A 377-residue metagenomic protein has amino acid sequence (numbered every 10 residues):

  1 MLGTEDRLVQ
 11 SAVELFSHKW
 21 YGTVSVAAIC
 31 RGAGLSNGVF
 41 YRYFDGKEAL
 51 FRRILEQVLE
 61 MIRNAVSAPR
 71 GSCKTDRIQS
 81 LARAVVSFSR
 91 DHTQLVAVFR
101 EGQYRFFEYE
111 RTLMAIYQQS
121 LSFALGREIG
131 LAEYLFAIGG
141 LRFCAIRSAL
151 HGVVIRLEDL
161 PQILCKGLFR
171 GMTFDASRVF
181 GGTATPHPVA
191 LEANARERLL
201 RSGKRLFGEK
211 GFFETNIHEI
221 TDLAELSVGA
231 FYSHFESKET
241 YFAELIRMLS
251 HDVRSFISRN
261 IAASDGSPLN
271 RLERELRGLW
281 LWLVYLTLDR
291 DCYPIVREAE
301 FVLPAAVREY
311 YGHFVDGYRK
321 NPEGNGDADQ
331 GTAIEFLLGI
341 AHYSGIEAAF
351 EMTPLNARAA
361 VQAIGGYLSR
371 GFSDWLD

Functional and structural regions predicted by a protein language model:
M1-K19, V26-G32, A49, R178-K210 (+2 more regions): Basic, helix-initiating cap at the start of DNA-binding domains
V24, I62, A82-F88, L95-R100 (+7 more regions): Short, structured motif recognition centered on aromatic/hydrophobic residues
A33-F44, E225-F235: Short hydrophobic/aromatic patch on the recognition helix
F44, F51-V58, V96-R100, Y109 (+3 more regions): Alpha-helical DNA-contacting segments of helix-turn-helix folds
R53, V66-Q94, S258-L288: Hydrophobic alpha-helical connector segments
S80-R111, I146, W280-A305, H342 (+1 more regions): Amphipathic alpha-helical segments used for helix-helix packing
Q103-F136, D159-I163, F301-E335, A359: Amphipathic alpha-helical packing segments from all-alpha helical-bundle domains
Q118-R127, L150-R201, R205, E209-K210 (+2 more regions): C-terminal peripheral helix-coil segments that are non-catalytic and often amphipathic
